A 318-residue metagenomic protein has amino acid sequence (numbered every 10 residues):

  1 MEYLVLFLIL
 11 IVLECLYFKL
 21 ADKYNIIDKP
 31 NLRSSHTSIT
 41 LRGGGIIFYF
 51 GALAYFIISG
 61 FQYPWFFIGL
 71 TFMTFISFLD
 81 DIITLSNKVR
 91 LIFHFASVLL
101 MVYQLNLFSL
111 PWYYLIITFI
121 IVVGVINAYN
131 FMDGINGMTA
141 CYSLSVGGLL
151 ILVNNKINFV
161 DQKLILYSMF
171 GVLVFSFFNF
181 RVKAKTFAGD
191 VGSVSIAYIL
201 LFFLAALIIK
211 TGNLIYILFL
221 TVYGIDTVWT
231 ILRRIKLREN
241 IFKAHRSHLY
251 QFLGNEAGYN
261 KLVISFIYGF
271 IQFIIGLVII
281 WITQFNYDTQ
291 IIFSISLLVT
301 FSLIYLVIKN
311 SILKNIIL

Functional and structural regions predicted by a protein language model:
M1, I209-L318: C-terminal membrane-associated helical module and adjoining short loops/tails
M1-V228: "…together with the soluble PPM/PP2C metallo-phosphatase catalytic core" -> "…together with the soluble PPM/PP2C
